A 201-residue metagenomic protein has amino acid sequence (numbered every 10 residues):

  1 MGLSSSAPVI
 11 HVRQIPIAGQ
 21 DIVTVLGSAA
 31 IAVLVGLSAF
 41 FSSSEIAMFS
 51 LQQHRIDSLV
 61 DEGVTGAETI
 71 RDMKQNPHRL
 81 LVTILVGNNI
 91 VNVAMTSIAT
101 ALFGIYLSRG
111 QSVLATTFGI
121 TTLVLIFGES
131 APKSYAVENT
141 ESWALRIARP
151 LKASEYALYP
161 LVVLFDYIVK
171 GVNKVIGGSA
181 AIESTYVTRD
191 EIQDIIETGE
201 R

Functional and structural regions predicted by a protein language model:
G2-T198: Membrane-embedded alpha-helical segments of inner-membrane proteins
